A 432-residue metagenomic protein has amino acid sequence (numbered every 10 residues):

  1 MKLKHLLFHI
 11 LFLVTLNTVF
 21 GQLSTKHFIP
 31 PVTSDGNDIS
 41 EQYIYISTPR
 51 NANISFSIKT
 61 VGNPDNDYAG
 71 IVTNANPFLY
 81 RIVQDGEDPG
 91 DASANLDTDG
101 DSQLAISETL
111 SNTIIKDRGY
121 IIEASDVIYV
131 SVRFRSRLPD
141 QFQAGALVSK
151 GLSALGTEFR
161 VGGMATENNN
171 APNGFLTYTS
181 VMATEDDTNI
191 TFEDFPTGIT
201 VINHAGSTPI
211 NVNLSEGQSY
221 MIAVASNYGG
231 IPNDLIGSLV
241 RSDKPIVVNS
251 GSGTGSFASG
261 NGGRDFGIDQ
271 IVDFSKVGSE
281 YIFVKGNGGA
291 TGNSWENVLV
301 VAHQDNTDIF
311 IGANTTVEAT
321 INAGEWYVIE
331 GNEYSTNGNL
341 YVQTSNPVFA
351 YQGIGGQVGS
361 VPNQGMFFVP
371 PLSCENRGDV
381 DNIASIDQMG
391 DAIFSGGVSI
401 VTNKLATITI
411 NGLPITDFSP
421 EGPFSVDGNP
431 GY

Functional and structural regions predicted by a protein language model:
M1-S24: Bacterial Sec-dependent N-terminal signal peptides
Q22-Y432: Intrinsically disordered, low-complexity linker/terminal regions across diverse proteins
